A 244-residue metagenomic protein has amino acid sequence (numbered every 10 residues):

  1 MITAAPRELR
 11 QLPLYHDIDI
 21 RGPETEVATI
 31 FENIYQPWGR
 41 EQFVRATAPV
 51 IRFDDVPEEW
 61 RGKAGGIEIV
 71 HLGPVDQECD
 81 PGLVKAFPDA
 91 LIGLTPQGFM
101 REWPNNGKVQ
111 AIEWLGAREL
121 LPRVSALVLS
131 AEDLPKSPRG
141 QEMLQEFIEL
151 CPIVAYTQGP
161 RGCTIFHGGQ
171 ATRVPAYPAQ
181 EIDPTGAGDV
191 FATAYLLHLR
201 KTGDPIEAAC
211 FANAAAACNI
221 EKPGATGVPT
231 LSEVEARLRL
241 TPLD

Functional and structural regions predicted by a protein language model:
M1-G73, Q77-E78, L83-G93, A236-D244: Conserved N-terminal subdomain of the carbohydrate kinase-like
I18, I67, A90-L91, V124 (+2 more regions): A structural micro-motif
T25-E26, P96-M100, Y177-Q180: Short, acidic/turn-prone active-site loops that include or flank metal/cofactor- and phosphate-binding residues
T29-I34, R101-G107, E181-T185: Short, charged, surface-exposed secondary-structure boundary motifs
R40-P49, A111-R123, V174: A polyampholytic, Gly/Pro-enriched intrinsically disordered region
A64-G65, L121-P122, I148: A short, aliphatic-rich alpha-helical micro-motif
I69-L144, R161-G162: Conserved beta-alpha-beta core of the PfkB/ribokinase-like small-molecule kinase fold
G140-D244: Conserved phosphate-binding/catalytic region of the ribokinase-like
